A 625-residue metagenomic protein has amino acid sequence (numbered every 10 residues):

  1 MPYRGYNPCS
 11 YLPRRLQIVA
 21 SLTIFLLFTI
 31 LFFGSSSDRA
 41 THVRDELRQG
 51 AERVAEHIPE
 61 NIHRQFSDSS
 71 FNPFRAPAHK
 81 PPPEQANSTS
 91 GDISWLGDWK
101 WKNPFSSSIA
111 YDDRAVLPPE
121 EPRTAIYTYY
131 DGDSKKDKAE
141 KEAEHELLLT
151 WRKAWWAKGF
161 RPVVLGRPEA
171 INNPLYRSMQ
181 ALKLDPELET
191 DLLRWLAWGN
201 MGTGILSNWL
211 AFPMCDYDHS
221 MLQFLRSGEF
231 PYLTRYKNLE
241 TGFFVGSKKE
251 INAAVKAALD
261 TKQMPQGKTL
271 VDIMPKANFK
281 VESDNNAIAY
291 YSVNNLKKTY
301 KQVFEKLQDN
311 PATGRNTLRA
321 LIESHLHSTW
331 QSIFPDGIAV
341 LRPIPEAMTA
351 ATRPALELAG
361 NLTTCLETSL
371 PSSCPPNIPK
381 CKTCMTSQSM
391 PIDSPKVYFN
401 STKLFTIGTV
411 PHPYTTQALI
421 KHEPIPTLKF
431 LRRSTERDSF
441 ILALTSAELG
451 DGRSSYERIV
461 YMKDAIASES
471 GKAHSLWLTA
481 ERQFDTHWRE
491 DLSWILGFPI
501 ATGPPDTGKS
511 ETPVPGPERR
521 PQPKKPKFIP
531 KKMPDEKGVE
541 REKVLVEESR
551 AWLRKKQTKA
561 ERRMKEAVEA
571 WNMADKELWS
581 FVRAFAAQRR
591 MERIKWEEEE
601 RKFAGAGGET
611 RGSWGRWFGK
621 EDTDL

Functional and structural regions predicted by a protein language model:
P2-L182, P186-L193, M462-L625: N-terminal anchoring/stem segment of glycosyltransferases
Y6-P8, R177, H219-M221, A258-D260 (+2 more regions): Surface-exposed beta-strand edges and their flanking turn/coil or helix-capping segments
Y130-G132, K237, N294: Short, flexible beta-strand-to-coil junctions
K141, R167, Y217-H219, A257: Short coil/turn segments at secondary-structure boundaries
E146, A181-L184, F224-R226, K262-P265: Short, low-complexity, polar/charged sequence segments that are solvent-exposed and flexible
P186-A254: GT-A fold catalytic core of metal-dependent nucleotide-sugar glycosyltransferases, centered on the diacidic
K249-S580, A587: Catalytic core and acceptor-binding pocket of nucleotide-sugar-dependent glycosyltransferases
